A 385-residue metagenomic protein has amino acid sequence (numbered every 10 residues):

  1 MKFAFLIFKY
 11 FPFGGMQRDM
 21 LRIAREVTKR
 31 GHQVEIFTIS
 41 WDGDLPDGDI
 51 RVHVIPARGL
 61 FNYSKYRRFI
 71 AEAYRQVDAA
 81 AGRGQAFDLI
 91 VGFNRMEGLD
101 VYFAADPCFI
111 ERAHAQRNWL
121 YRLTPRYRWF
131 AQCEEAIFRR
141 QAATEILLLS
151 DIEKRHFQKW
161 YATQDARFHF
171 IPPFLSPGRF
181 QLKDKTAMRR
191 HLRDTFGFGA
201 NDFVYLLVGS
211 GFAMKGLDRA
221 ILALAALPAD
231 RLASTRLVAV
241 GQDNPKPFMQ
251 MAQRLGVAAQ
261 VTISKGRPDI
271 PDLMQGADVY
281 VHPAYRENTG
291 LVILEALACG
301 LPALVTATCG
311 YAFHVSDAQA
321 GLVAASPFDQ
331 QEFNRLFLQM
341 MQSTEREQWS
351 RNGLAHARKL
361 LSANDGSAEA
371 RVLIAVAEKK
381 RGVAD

Functional and structural regions predicted by a protein language model:
R18-R22, F203-A226: A conserved mid-protein helix/loop that constitutes part of the nucleotide-sugar donor-binding site
I39-W41, V208-F212, T235-M249: Glycosyltransferase donor-sugar binding loop
R126-L147, R155: Membrane-proximal helix-turn-helix segments that form the acceptor-binding/catalytic region of lipid-linked
F248-G266: Nucleotide-activated donor-binding/catalytic signature segment of Leloir-type glycosyltransferases, i.e., the conserved
G266-R267, D272-A277: Short alpha-helical donor nucleotide-sugar binding micro-motif in glycosyltransferases
Y285: Aromatic "clamp/platform" in nucleotide-sugar-dependent glycosyltransferases that forms part of the donor/acceptor
P302-T306: Short hydrophobic beta-strand element within catalytic cores of glycosyltransferases and related nucleotide-activated
A312-L338: Change "using UDP/GDP/dTDP sugars" to "using nucleotide sugars
